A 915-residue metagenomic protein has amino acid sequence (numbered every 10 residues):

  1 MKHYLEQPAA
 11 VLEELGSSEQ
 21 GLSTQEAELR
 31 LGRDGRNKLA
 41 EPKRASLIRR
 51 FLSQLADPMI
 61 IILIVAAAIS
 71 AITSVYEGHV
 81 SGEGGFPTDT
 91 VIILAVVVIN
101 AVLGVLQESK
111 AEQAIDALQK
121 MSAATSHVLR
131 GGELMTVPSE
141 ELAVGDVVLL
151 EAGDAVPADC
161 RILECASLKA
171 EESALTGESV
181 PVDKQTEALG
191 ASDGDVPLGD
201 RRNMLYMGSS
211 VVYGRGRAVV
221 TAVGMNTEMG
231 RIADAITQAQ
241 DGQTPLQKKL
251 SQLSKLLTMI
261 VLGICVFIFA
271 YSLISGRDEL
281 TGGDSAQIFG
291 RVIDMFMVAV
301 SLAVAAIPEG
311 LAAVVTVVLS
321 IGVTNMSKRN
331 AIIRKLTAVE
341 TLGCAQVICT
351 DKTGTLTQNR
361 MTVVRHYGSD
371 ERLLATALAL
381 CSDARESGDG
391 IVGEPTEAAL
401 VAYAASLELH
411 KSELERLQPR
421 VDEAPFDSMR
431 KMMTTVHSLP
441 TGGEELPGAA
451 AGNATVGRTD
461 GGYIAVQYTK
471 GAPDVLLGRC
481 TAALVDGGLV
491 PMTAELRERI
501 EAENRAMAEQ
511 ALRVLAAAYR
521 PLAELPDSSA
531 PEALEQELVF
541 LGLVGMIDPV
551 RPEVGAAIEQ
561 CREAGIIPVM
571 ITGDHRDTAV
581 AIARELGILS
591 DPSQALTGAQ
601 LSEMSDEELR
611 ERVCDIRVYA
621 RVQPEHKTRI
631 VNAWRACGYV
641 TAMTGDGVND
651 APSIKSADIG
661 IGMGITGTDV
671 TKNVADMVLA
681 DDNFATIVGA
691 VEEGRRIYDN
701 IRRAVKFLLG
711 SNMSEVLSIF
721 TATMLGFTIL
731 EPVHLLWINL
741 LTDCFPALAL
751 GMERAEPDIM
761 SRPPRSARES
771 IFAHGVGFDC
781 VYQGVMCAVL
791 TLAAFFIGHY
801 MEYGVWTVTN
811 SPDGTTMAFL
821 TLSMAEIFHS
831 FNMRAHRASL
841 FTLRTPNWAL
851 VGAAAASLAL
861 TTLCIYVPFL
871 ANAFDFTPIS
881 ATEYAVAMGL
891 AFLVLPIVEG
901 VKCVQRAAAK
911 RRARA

Functional and structural regions predicted by a protein language model:
M1-P764, E769-F772, V785, F819 (+1 more regions): Conserved cytosolic headpiece of P-type ATPases
L150-E151, G798, S823: Short N-terminal signal/transit or membrane-insertion segments and the immediately adjacent low-complexity/disordered
I268, C787-F796: Transmembrane alpha-helix/helix-exit interface in multi-pass inner-membrane proteins
S714-E715, D779-T791: Core segments of transmembrane alpha-helices that mediate helix-helix packing or line hydrophobic substrate/ligand
T723-E731, I797-G814: Helix-coil boundary and interhelical linker segments in multi-pass alpha-helical membrane proteins
T742, T815-S830: Generic alpha-helical transmembrane segments
M833: A C-terminal functional module that forms or caps the active site or interfaces directly with catalytic machinery
